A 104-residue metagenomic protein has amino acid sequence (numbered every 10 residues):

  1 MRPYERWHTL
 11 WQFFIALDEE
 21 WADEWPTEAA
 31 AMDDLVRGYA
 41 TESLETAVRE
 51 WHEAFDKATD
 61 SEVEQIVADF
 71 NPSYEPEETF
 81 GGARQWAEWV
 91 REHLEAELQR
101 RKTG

Functional and structural regions predicted by a protein language model:
M1-L35, R91, E95-E97, R101: Short terminal alpha-helical segments
P3-L10, E28, L44-V48, V63 (+2 more regions): Short runs of predominantly hydrophobic/aromatic residues within well-ordered alpha helices that form helix-helix
F13, A31-L35, A47-E50, A54 (+3 more regions): Charge-rich, solvent-exposed alpha-helical interaction surfaces
A16-A22, E50, P76, W86: Generic detector of bulky aromatic hydrophobic side chains
E20-V63: Amphipathic alpha-helical interaction modules
Q65-G104: Amphipathic alpha-helical binding modules
